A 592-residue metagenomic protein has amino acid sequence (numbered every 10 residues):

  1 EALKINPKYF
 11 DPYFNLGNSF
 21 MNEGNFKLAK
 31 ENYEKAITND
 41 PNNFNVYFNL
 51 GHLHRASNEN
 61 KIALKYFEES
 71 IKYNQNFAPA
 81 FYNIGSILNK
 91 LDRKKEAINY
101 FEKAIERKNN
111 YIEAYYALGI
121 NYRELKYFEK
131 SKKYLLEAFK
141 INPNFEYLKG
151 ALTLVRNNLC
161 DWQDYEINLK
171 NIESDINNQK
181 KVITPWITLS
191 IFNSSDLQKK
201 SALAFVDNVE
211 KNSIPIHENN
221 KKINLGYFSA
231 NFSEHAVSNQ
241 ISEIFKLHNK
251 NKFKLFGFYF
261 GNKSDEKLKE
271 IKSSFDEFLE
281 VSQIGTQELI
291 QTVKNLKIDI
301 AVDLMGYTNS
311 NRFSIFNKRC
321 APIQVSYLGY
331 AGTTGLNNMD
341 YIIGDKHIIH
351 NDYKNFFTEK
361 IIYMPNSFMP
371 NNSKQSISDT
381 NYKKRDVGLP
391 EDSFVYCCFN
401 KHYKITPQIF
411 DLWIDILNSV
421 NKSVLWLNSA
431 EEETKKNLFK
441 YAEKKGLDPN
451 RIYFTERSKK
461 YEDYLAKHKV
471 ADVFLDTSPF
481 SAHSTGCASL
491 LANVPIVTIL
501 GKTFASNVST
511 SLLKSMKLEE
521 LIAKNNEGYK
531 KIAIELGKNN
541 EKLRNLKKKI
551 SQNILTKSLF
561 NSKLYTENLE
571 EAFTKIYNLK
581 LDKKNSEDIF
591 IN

Functional and structural regions predicted by a protein language model:
E1-L389, K401, K440-L447, F454 (+5 more regions): Alpha-helical solenoid repeat scaffolds of the TPR/TPR-like class and their adjacent stem/linker regions that mediate
I244-N251, Y396, P407-N421: Short hydrophobic signal-anchor/transmembrane segments that target glycosyltransferases and glycosylation machinery
K252-K254, I414-K444: A conserved nucleotide-sugar
L389-E391, N400-K404, Q408, N428: Charged, low-complexity intrinsically disordered terminal segments
T477-P479: A short structural motif in glycosyltransferase catalytic domains
S489-L491, K514: Short alpha-helix at the nucleotide-sugar/activated-sugar donor binding site of glycosyltransferases and closely
S506-K517, I522: Short acidic/histidine- and often glycine-rich active-site loop of Leloir-type glycosyltransferases that engages
